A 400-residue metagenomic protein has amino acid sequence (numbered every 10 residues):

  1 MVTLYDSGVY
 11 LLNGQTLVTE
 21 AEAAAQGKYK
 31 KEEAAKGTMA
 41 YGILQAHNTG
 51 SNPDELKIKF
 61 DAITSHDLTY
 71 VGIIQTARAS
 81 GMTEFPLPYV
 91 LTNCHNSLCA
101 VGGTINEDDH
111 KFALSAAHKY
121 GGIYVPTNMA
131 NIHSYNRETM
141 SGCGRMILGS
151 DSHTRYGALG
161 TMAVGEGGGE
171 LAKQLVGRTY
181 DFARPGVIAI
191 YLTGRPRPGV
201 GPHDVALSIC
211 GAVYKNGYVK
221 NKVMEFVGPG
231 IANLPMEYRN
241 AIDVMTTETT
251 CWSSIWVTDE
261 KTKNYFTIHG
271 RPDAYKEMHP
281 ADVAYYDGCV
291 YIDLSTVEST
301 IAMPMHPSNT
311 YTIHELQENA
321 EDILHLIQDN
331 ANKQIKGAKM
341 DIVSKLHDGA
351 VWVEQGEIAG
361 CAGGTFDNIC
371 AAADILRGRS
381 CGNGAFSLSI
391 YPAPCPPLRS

Functional and structural regions predicted by a protein language model:
M1-S400: Fe-S-dependent hydro-lyases/dehydratases of central metabolism
